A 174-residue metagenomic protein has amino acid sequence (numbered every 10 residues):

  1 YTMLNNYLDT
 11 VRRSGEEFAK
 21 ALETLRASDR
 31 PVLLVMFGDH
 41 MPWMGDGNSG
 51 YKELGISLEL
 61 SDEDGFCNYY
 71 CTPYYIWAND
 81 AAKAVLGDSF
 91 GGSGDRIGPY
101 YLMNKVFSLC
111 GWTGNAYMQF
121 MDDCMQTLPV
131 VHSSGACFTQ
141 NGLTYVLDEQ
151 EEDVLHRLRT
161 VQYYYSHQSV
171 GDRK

Functional and structural regions predicted by a protein language model:
Y1-K174: Solvent-exposed soluble domains appended to multi-pass membrane proteins
